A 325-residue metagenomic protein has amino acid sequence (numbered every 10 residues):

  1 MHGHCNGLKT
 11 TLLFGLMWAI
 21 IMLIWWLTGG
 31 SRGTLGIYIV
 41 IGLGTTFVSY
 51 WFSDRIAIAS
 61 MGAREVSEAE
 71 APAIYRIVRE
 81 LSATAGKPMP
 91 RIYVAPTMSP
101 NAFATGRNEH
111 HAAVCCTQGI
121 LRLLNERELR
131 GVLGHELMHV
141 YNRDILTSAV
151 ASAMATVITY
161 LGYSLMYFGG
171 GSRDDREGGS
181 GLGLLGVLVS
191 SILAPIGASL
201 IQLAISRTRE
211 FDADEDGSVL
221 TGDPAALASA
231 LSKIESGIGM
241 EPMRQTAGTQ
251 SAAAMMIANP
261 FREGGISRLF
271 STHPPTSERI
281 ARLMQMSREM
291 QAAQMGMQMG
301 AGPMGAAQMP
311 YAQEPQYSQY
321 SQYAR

Functional and structural regions predicted by a protein language model:
M1-G15, S31-G36, T46-L185, I196-R325: Polar-ligand-bearing catalytic/cofactor-coordination segments of membrane-embedded or membrane-tethered inner-membrane
L16-L23, G42: Hydrophobic core of alpha-helical transmembrane segments in multi-pass integral membrane proteins
M22-T34: Short, hydrophobic transmembrane alpha-helix segments
S191-A194: Hydrophobic alpha-helical transmembrane segments of polytopic membrane proteins
